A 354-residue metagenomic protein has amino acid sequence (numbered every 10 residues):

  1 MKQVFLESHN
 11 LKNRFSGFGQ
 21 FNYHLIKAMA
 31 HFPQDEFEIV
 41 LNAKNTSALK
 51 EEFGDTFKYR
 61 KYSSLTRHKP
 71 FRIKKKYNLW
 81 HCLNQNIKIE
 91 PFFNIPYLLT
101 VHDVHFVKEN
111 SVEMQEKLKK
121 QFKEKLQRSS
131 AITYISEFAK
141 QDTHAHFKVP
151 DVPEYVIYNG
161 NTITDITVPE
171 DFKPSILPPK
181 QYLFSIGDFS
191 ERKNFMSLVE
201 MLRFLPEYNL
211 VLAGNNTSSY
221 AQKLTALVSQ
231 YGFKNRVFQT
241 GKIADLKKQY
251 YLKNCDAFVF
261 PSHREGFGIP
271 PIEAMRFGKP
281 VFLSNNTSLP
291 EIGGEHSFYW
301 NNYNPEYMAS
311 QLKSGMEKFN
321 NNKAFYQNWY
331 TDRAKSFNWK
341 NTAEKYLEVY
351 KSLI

Functional and structural regions predicted by a protein language model:
M1-I354: Carbohydrate transferase catalytic cores enriched for Leloir-type hexosyltransferases
